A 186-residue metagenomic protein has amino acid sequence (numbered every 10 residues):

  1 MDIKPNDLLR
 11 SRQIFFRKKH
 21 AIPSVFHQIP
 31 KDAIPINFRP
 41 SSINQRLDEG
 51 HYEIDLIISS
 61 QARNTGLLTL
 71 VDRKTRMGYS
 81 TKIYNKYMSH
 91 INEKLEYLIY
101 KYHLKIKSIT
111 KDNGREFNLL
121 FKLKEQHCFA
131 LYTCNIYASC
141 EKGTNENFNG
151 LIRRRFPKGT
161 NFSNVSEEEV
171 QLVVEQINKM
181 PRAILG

Functional and structural regions predicted by a protein language model:
M1-N44: Basic, flexible linker segments flanking DNA-binding modules in nucleic acid-interacting mobile-element proteins
D48-G50, G159-T160: Glycine-centered loop/turn motifs
E49-S59: Two-metal-ion RNase H-like nuclease active-site motif
D55, L104-L119, Y137: Acidic/histidine-rich, metal-coordinating catalytic segments
D55, L70, R76, L95 (+4 more regions): Mobile genetic element proteins and their domesticated derivatives, centered on retroelements and DNA transposons
I57-Y79: Short conserved beta-strand segments at catalytic cores or DNA/RNA-binding microdomains of nucleic-acid binding
S60-R63, S80-H103: Active-site beta-loop-alpha junctions of metal-dependent nucleic acid enzymes, especially the RNase H-like/DDE
K124-G186: Charged alpha-helix within mobile-element recombinases
